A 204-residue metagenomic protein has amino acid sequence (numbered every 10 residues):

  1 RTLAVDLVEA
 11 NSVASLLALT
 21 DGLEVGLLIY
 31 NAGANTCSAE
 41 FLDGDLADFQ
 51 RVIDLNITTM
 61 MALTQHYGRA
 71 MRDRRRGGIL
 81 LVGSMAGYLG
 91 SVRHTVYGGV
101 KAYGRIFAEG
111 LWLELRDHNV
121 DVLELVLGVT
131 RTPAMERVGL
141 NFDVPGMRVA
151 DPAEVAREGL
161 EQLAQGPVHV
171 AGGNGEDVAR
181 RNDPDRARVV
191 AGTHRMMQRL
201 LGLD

Functional and structural regions predicted by a protein language model:
R1-N11: Rossmann-fold cofactor-recognition segment
A14, A18, L27, G33-Q50 (+1 more regions): Conserved mid-core segment of classical short-chain dehydrogenase/reductases
V25-G33, N56, L81: Rossmann-fold scaffold of SDR-type NAD(P)-dependent oxidoreductases
L42-A62, R76, G104: Catalytic Tyr-X3-Lys loop
T64, V100: Active-site helix of classical SDR
S84: Residue(s) in the substrate-gating loop at a strand-loop-helix junction that position the organic substrate next
L89, G110-D121: Active-site-adjacent segment of SDR/Rossmann-fold oxidoreductases
E124, L140-R181: C-terminal helical subdomain
